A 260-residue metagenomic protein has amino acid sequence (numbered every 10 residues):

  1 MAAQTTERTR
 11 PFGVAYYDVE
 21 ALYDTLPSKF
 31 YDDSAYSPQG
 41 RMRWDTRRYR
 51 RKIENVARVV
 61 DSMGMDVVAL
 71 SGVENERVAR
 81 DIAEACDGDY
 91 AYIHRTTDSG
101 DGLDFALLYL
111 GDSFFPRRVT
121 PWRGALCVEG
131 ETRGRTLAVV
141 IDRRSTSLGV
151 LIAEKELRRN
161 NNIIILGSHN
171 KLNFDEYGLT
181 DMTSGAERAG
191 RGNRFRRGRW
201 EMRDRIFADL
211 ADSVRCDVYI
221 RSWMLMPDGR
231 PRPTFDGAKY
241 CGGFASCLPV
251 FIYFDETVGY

Functional and structural regions predicted by a protein language model:
A2-A85, T97, T257-Y260: N-terminal, active-site-proximal structural segment of metallo-dependent hydrolase catalytic domains
Q4, E154-I163, H169-Y260: Metal-dependent phosphoester-hydrolase catalytic domains
T6-R10, D61, A85-D87, D98-G102 (+5 more regions): Extracellular/periplasmic catalytic domains that process cell-envelope and extracellular macromolecules
P11, Y16, F105, A125 (+3 more regions): Extracellular structured ligand-interaction cores
Y17-V19, V56-A79, L108, V139-I141 (+4 more regions): Active-site beta-strand/loop signature of hydrolases that rely on acidic residues for catalysis
V19-Y23, E74-R77, T97-D101, D112-F115 (+7 more regions): Solvent-exposed loop/turn segments at secondary-structure junctions within structured extracellular/periplasmic domains
R41-R47, G64-L70, H94-R95, R143 (+3 more regions): Second-shell loop/turn segments in exported
V67-A69, V73-R143: Structured beta-strand-rich core segments of catalytic domains in phosphoester-bond hydrolases
